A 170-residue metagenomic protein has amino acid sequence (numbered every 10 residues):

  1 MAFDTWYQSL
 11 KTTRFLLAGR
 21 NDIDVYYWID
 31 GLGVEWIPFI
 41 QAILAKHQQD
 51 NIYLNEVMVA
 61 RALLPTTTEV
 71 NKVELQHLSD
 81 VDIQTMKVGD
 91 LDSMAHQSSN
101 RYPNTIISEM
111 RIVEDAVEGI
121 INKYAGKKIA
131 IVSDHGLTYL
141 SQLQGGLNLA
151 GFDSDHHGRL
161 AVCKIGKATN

Functional and structural regions predicted by a protein language model:
M1-N170: Feature captures the catalytic ectodomains and active-site-proximal regions of enzymes that hydrolyze or transfer
